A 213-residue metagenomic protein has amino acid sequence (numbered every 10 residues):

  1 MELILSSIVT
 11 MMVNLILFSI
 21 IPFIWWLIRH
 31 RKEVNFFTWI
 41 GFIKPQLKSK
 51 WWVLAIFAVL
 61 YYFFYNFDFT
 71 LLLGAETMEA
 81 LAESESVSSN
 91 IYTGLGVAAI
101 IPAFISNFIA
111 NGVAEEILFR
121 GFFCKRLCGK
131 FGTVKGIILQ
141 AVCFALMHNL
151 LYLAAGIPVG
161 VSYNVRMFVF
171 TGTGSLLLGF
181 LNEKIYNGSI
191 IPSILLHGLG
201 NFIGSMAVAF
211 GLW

Functional and structural regions predicted by a protein language model:
M1-N107, N111, F202-W213: Specific transmembrane helices
A98-W213: Transmembrane helix-loop-helix hairpins at the membrane interface of multi-pass integral membrane proteins
